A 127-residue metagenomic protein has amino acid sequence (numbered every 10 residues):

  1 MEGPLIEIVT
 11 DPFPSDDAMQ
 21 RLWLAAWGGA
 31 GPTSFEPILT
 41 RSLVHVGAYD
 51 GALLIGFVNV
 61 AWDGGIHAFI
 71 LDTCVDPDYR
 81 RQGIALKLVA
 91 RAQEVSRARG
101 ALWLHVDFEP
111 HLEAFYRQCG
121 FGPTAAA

Functional and structural regions predicted by a protein language model:
M1-T33, A127: Short amphipathic alpha-helix that is part of the acyltransferase structural core
S34-C74: A conserved beta-strand-loop-helix scaffold within acyl/acetyltransferase catalytic domains
I66, L102, G122: Short acidic/polar active-site loop segments enriched in Thr and Asp
D76, E109: Residue-level recognition of the GNAT/N-acetyltransferase active site
R81-E94: Conserved acetyl-CoA-binding loop-helix of GNAT-fold acetyltransferases
S96-F108: Conserved GNAT acetyl-CoA-binding A-motif
R117-A127: Conserved acetyl-CoA-binding loop of GNAT-fold acetyltransferases
